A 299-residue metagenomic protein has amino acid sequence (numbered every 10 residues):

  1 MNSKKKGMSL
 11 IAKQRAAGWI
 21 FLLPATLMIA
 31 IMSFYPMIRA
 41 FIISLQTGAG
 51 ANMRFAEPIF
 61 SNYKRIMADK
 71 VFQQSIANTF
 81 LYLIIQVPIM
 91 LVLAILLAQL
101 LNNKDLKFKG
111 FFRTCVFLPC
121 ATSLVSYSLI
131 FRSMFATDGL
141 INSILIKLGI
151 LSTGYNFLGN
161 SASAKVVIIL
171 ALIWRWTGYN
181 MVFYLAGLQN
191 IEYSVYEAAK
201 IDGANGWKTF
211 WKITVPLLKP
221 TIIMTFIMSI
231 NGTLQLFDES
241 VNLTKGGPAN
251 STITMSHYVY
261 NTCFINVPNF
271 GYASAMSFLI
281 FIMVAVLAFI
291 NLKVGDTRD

Functional and structural regions predicted by a protein language model:
K4-K5, I11-D299: A structural signal for multi-pass alpha-helical bundles of membrane permease subunits that mediate small-molecule
